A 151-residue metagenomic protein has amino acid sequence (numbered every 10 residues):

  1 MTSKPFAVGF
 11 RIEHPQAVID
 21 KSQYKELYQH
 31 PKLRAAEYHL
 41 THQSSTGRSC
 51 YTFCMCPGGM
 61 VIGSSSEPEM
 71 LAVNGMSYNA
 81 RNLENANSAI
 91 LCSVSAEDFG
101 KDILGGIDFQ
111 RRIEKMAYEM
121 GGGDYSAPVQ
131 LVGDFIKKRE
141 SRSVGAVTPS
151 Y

Functional and structural regions predicted by a protein language model:
M1-Y151: Residues forming the flavin
